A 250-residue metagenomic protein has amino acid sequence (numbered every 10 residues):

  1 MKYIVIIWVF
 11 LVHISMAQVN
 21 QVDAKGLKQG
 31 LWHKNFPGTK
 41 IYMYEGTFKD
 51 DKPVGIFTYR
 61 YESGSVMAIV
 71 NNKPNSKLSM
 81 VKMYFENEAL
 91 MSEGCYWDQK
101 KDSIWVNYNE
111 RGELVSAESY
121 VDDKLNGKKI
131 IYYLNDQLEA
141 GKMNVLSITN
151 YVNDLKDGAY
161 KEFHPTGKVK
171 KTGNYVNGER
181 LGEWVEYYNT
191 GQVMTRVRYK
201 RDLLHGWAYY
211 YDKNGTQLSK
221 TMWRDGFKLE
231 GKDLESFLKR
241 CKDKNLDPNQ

Functional and structural regions predicted by a protein language model:
M1-Q21: Bacterial Sec-dependent N-terminal signal peptides
S15-Q250: Glycine/tyrosine- and acidic-biased, solvent-exposed loop/turn segments at the edges of beta-strands
